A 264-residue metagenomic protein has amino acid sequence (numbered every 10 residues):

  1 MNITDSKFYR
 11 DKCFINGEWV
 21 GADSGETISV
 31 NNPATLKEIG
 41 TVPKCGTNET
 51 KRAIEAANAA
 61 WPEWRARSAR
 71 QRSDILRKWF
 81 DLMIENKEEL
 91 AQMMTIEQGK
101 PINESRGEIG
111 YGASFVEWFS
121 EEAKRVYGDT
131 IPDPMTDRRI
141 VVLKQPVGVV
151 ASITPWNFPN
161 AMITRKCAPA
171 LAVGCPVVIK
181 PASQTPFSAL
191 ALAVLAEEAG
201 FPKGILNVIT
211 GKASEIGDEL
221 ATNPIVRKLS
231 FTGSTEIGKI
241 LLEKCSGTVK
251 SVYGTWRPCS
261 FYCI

Functional and structural regions predicted by a protein language model:
M1-T41, D74, K78, G128-I153: Terminal low-complexity tails and localization/encapsulation signals of metabolic enzymes
K37-V126, D137: Glycine-rich loop-to-alpha-helix module at the N-terminal edge of alpha/beta enzyme cores
N48, E85, E89, K100 (+6 more regions): Short alpha-helical
R67, I153, K180, I209-G211 (+1 more regions): Structural motif
V116, A189-L192, L220, L241: Hydrophobic packing residues within well-ordered alpha-helices of enzyme cores
D129-K203: Conserved small-residue-rich beta-alpha loop and adjacent elements that most often cradle the phosphate/pyrophosphate
V149, E198-I264: Conserved NAD(P)+-binding/catalytic subdomain of aldehyde/semialdehyde dehydrogenases
